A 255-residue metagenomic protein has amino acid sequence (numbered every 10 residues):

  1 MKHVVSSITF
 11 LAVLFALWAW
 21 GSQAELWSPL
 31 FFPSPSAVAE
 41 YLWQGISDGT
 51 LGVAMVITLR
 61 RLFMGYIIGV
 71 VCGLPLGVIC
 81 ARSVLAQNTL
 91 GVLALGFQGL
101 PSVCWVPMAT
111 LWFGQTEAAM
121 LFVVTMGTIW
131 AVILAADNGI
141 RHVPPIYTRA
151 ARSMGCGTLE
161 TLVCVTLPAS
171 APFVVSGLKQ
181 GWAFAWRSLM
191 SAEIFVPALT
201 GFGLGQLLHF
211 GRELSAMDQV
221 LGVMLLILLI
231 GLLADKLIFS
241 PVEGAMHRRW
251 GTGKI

Functional and structural regions predicted by a protein language model:
K2-L26: N-terminal signal-anchor transmembrane alpha helix
A24-I67: Periplasmic/extracellular loop-to-transmembrane helix junction in inner-membrane transport proteins
M64-A94: Transmembrane-helix boundary motif in ABC transporter permease subunits
L95-A131, N138-G139: Generic hydrophobic transmembrane alpha-helix motif, especially the helices
L111-W112, S188-L221, L226-I227, G251-I255: Glycine-rich helix-loop "coupling/hinge" segments at transmembrane-helix boundaries in multipass transporters
F122-M126, T158-A192: Transmembrane alpha-helices
A135-V174: Short cytoplasmic-facing helical segments at TM-TM junctions of multi-pass membrane proteins
R141, S176-K179, M217, L221-I255: C-terminal transmembrane helix and the adjacent membrane-cytosol boundary/short C-terminal tail of inner/organellar
